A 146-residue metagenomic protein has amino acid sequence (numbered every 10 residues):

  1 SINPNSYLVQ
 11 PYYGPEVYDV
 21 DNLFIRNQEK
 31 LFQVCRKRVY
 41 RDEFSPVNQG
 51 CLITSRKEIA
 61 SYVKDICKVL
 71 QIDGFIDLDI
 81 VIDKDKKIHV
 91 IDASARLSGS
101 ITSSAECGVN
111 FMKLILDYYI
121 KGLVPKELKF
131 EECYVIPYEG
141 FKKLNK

Functional and structural regions predicted by a protein language model:
S1-I66, L70, V81-H89: Phosphate-binding site of ATP-dependent enzymes
S55-K146: ATP-dependent carboxylate activation and anion-phosphoryl transfer catalytic cores that bind Mg-ATP to form
